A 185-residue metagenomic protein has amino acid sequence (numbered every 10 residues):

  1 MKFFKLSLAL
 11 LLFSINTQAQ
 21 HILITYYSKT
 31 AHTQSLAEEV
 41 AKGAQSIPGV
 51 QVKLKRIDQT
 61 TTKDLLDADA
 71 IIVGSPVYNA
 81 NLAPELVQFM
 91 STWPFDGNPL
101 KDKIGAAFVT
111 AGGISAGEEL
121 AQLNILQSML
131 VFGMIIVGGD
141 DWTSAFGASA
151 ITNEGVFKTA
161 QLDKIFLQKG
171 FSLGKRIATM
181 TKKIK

Functional and structural regions predicted by a protein language model:
M1-A9: Sec-dependent signal peptide recognition, specifically the positively charged N-region followed immediately by
S14-N16: N-terminal signal peptide c-region/cleavage motif recognized by signal peptidases
Q20-I47: N-terminal beta1-alpha1 ligand-phosphate binding loop
A44-V50, D96-P99: Short helix-capping segments at alpha-helix termini
V50-Q59: A short beta-strand-loop structural module common to alpha/beta enzyme folds
D58-D141: Helix-loop-strand module that forms the ligand-binding subsite of alpha/beta enzymes
G139-K185: Glycine-rich phosphate/pyrophosphate-binding loop and the adjoining helix
